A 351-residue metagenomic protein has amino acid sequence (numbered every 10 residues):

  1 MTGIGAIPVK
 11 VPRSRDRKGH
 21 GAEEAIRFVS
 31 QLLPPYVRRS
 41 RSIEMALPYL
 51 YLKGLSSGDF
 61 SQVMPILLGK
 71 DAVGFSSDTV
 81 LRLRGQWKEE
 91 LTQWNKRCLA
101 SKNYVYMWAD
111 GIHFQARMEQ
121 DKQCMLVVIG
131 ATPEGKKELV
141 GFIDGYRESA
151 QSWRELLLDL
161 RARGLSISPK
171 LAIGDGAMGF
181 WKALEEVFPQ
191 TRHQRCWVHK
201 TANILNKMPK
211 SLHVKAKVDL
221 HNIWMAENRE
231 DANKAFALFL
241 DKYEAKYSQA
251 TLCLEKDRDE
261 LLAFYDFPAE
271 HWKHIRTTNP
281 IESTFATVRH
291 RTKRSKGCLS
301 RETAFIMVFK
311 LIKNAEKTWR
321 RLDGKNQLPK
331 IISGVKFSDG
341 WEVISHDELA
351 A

Functional and structural regions predicted by a protein language model:
G5-P35, L68-G174, M178, K182 (+3 more regions): RNase H-like nuclease fold core
R39-I43, K215: Alpha-helix N-cap/N′ positions at the starts of helices
S42-G54: Short, amphipathic alpha-helical "recognition" segments used to contact nucleic acids or chromatin
A46-L47, V63, L156-D159, R291: Short, hydrophobic/aromatic alpha-helical segments in well-folded domains
D59-D71: DNA-recognition alpha helix
I66, N222, A226-A351: Acidic/histidine-rich catalytic cores and adjacent linkers of DNA breakage/strand-transfer/modification proteins
F188-N206: Inter-helix linker motif
N203-N228: Conserved phosphate-handling catalytic cores of large alpha/beta enzymes
